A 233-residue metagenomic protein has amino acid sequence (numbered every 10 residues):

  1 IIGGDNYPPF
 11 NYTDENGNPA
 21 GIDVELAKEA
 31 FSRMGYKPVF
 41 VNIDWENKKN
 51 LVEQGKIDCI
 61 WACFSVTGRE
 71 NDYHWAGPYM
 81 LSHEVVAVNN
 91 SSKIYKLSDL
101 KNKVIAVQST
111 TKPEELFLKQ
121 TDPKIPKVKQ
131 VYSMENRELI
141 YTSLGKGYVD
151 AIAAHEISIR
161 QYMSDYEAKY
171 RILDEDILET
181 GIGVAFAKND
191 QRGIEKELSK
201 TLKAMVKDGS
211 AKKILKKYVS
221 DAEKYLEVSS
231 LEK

Functional and structural regions predicted by a protein language model:
I1-I22: Short glycine-rich His-centered loop
G4-D5, L81-V88, S164-K203, D221-K233: Periplasmic-binding protein-like
Y12-E15, A27-Y36, P113-M134, Q161-E167 (+1 more regions): Ligand-binding cleft/hinge of the Venus flytrap
G21-R33, I94, S98-V104, S109-K112 (+1 more regions): Extended ligand-binding regions for polar small-molecule ligands
V24, K28, S32, K37-D99 (+1 more regions): Acidic, polar ligand-binding/catalytic clefts
V24, V39-N50, Q130-T142, K146 (+1 more regions): Short helix-initiation/N-cap motifs at beta->coil->alpha
Y36, D44, A76-K127, V131 (+1 more regions): A conserved helix-loop-strand patch within extracytoplasmic ligand-binding domains of the periplasmic binding
N47-N50, C63-D72, L116-K119, S143-E179: A ligand-binding cleft/hinge motif common to bilobed small-molecule-binding domains
